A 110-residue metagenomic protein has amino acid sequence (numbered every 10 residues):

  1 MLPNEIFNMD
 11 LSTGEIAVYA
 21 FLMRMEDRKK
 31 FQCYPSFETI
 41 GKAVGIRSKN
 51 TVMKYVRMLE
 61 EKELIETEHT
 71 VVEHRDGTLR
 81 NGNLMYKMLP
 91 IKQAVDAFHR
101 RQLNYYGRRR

Functional and structural regions predicted by a protein language model:
M1-A43, N50, R57, L79 (+1 more regions): Short recognition helix of helix-turn-helix/winged-helix DNA-binding domains
I6-N8, G107-R110: N-terminal intrinsically disordered, low-complexity, charged/polar
L11-T13, V44-G45, K62-T67: A short linear-motif detector with a strong N-terminal bias
L22, V44, M88-K92: Hydrophobic aliphatic residues
K49-R109: Winged-helix/helix-turn-helix nucleic-acid-interaction surface
